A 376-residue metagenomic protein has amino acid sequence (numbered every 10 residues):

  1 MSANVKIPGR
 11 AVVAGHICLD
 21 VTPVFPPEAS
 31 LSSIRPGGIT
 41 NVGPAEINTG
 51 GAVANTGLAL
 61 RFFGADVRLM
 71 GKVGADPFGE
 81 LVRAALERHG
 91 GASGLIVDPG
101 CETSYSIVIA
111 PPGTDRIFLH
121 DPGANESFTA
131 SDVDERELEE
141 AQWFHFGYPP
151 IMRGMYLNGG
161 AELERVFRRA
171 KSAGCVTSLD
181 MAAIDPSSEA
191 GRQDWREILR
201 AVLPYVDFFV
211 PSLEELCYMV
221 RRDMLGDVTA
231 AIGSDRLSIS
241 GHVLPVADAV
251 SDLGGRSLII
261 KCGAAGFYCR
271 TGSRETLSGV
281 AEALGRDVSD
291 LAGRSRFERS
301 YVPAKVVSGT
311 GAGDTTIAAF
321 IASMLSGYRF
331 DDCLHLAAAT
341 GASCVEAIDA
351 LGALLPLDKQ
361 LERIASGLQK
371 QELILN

Functional and structural regions predicted by a protein language model:
M1-M70, A75-R88, S106, V288-S295 (+3 more regions): Glycine-rich phosphate/adenosyl-contacting loop at the front of the ribokinase-like
S2-G15, P23, E164, R168-R169 (+2 more regions): Conserved phosphate-binding/catalytic region of the ribokinase-like
V67, S93, T177-S178: Hydrophobic beta-strand scaffold residues
A84-C101: A glycine-rich helix N-cap at a beta->alpha junction
H89-A92, R192-Y218, E282-A283, D287-S295: Structural recognition of alpha->loop->beta junctions
D98, V108-M155: Conserved phosphate-binding/catalytic loop of the ribokinase/pfkB sugar-kinase fold
I151-A161, E189, M219-R222, D227-V228: Glycine/threonine-rich flexible loop motifs
A173-A182: Short beta-strand/loop segments at the ligand-binding rim of alpha/beta enzyme cores
